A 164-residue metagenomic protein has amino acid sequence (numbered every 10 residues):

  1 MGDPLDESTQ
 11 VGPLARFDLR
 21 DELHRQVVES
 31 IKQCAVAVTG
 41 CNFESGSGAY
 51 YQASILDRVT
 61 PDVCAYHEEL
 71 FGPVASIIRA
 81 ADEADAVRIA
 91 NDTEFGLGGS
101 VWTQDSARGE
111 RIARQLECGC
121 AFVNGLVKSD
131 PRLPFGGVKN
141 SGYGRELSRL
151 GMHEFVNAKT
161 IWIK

Functional and structural regions predicted by a protein language model:
M1-R25, N42-Y50, H67-G72, P131-P134: Flexible, acidic loop-helix segments that line cofactor/substrate-binding pockets
R25-K32: Helical element adjacent to the flavin cofactor pocket in flavoenzyme catalytic cores
Q33-C34, S47: Generic structural motif recognizing short loop/turn segments at the entrances and edges of beta-strands
V36-N42: Diglycine-centered glycine-rich loop/turn motifs
F43, Y50-K164: Conserved C-terminal structural/oligomerization subdomain of aldehyde/semialdehyde dehydrogenase
